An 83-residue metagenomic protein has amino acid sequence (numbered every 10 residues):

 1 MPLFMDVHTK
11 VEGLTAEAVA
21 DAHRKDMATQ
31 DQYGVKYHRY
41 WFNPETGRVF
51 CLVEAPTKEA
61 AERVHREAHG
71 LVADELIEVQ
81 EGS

Functional and structural regions predicted by a protein language model:
M1-Q32, K36-H38, F42-G47, V64 (+1 more regions): Short S/T/G/P-rich N-terminal loop/turn motif that feeds into the first structured element of a domain
T9, L52-E54: Short hydrophobic/aromatic beta-strand micro-patches that form the beta-sheet surface supporting nucleotide- or nucleic
P56-S83: An amphipathic, aromatic/His-enriched active-site/gating alpha helix that lines ligand/cofactor pockets
